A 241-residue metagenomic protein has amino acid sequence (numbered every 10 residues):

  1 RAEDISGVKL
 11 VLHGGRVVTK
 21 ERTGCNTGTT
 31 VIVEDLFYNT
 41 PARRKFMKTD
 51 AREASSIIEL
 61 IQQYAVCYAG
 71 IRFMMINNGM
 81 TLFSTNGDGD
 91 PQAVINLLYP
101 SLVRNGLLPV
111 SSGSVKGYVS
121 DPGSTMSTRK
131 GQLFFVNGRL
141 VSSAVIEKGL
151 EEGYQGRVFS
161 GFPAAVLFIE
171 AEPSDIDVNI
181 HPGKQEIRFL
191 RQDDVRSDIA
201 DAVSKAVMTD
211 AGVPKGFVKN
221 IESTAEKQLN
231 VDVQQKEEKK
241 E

Functional and structural regions predicted by a protein language model:
R1-E241: N-terminal phosphate-binding caps/lids of nucleotide- and nucleic-acid-binding domains
